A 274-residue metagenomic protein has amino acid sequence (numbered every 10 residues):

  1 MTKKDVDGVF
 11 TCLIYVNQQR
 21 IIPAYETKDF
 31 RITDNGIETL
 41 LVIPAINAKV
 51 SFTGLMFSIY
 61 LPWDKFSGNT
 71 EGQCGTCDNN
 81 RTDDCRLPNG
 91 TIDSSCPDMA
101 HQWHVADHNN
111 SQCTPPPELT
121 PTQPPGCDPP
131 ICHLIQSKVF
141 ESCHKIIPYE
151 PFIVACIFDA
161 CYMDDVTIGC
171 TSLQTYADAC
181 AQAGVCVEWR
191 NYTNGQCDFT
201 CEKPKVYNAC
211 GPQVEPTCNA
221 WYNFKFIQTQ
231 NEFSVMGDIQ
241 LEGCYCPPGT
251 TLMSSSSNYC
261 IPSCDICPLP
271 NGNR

Functional and structural regions predicted by a protein language model:
M1-R274: Extracellular/secreted glycoprotein ectodomains characterized by long, lumenal stretches of O-glycosylated
